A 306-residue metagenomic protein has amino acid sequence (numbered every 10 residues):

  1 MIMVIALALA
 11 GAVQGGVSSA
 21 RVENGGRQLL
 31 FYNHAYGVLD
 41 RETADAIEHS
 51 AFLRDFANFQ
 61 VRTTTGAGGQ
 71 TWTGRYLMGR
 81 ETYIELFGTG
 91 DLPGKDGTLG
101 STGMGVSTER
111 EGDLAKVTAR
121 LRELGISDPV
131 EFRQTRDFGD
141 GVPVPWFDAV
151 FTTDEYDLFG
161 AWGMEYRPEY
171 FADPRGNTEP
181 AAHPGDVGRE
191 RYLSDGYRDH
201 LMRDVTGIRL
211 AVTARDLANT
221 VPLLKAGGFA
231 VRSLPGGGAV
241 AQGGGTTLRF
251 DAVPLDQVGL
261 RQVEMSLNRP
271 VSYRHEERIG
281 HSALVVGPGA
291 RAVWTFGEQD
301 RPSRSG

Functional and structural regions predicted by a protein language model:
M1-S18: Secretory targeting and sorting signals
S18-R27, S194-L201: Short boundary motifs at domain starts and secondary-structure transition points
R21-P93, T98-S101: An N-terminus-focused feature that recognizes amino-terminal "leader" regions
G37-R41, V106-R110, L210-R215, M265-R269: Short beta-strand-to-loop capping motifs
A44-Q60, V117-E123, A214-V231: Amphipathic alpha-helical segments
T65, G112, T118-D204, V212 (+2 more regions): Vicinal oxygen chelate
G88-V117, D128: Hydrophobic/aromatic-rich structural module bridging two neighboring secondary-structure elements via a short loop
